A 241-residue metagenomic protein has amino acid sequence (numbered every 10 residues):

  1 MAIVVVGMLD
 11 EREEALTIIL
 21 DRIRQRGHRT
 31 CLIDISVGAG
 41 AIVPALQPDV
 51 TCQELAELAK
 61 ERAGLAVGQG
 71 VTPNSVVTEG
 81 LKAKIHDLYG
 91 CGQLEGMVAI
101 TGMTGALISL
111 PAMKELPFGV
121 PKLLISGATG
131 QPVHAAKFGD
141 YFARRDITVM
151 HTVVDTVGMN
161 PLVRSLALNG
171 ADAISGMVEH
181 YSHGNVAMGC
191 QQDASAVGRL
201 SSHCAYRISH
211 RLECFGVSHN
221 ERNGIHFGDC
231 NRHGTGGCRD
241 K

Functional and structural regions predicted by a protein language model:
M1-A2, R26-R29, C91-G96, P117-K122 (+5 more regions): Short coil/turn connectors at secondary-structure junctions
M1-A41, G96, G102-L124, H203-Y206: N-terminal phosphate-binding or glycine-rich loops at protein starts, especially the Walker A/P-loop of NTPases
A2-M8, L65-T72, Y89, Q93-T101 (+3 more regions): Short glycine-rich or small-residue beta-strand-to-loop segments that form or flank ligand, phosphate, metal/Fe-S
R12-R24, C31-L32, V37-V50, D172-C238: Glycine-rich phosphate/diphosphate-binding loop of Rossmann-like nucleotide-binding domains
R22, L32, V37, A45-C52 (+2 more regions): Segments that form or flank anion-binding pockets
V43-Q93: Phosphate/nucleotide-donor binding subsite
L65, Q69, V133-R199: Cap/lid and interdomain-hinge subdomains that line or gate substrate/regulatory clefts in soluble alpha/beta enzymes
I108-F138, T148-H151, H203-Y206, G224-G228: Short, acidic/small-residue loops that bind anionic groups at enzyme active sites
